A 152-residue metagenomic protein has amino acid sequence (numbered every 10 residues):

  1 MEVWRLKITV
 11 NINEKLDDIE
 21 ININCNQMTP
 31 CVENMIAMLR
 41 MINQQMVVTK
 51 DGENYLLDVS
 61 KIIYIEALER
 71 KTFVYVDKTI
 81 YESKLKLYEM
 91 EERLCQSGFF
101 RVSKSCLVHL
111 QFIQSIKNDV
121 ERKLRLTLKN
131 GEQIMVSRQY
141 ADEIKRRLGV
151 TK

Functional and structural regions predicted by a protein language model:
M1-E33: N-terminal regulatory/sensing modules of transcriptional regulators
E14, Q27, G52, L87 (+1 more regions): A broadly conserved detector of short glycine/acidic/proline-rich loop/turn motifs that flank catalytic sites and bind
C25-Q27, N130, R138: Short, structured patches in soluble enzyme cores that scaffold and shape functional sites
E33-K129, Q133-M135: Conserved binding/recognition cores within well-folded domains
V136-R138, D142: C-terminal structural segments of small proteins and small subunits
V150-K152: N-terminal low-complexity, intrinsically disordered tails enriched in Ser/Pro/Gly and acidic/polar residues
